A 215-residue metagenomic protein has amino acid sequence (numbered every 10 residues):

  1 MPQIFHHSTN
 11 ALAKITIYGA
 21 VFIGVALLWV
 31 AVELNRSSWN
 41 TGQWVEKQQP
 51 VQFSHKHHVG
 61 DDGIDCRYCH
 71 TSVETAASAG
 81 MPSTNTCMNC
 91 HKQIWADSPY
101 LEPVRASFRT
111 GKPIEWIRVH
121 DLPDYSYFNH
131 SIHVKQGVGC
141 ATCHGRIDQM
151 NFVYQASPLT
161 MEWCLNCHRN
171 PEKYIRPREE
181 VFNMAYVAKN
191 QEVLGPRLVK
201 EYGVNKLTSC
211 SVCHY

Functional and structural regions predicted by a protein language model:
M1-Q52, K56-G60, I64, Y68 (+3 more regions): N-terminal export/targeting leaders of redox proteins
I4-H6, I94-S126, K173-Y215: Primarily the internal scaffold of c-type cytochrome electron-transfer domains, especially repeated/multiheme c-type
Y18-F22, C90-W95, P99: A short, flexible N-terminal coil/short beta segment enriched in small residues
V59, M88, V134: Nucleotide phosphate-binding site architecture
G63-S72, T84-I94, C140-R146, W163-N170 (+1 more regions): The canonical Cys-X-X-Cys-His
A76-G80, D97-L101, M150-Y154, Y174-P177: Short Cys/His-rich "knuckle" micro-motifs
D124, I132-R178: Soluble extracytoplasmic domains of inner/organellar membrane proteins
